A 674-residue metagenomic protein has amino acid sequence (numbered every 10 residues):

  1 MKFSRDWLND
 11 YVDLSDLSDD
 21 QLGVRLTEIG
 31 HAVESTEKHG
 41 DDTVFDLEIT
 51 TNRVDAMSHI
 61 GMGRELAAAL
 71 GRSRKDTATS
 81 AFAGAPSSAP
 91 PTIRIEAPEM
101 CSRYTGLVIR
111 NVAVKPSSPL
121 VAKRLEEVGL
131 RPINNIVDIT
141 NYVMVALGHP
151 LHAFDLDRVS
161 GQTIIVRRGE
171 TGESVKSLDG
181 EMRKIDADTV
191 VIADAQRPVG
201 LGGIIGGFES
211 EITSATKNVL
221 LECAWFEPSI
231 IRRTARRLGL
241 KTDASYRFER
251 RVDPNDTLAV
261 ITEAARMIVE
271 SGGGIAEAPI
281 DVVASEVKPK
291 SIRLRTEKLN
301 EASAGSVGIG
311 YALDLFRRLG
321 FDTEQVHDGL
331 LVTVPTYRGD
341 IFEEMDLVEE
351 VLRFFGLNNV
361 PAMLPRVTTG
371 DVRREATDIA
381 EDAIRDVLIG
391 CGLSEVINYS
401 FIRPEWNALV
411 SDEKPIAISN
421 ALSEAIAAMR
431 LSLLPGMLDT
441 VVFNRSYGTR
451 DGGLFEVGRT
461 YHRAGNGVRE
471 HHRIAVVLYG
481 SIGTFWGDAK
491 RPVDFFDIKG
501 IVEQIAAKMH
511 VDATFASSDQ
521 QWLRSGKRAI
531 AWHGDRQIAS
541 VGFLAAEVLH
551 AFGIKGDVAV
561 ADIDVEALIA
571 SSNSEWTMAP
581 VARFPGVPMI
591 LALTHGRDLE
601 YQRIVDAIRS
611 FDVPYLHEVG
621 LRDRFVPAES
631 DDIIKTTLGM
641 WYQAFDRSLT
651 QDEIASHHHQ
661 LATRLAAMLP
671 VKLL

Functional and structural regions predicted by a protein language model:
M1-S87, R103, V108, L220 (+6 more regions): Phosphate-backbone binding interfaces of nucleic-acid-interacting proteins
K2-F3, D10, D19-Q21, R318-E324 (+3 more regions): A carboxyl-terminal module marker
F3-D10, T43-T51, S102-R110, D243-R250 (+8 more regions): Short, hydrophobic beta-strand segments
E28, G61, E65, I292-R450 (+3 more regions): Extended, well-folded interaction surfaces typified by the phenylalanyl-tRNA synthetase beta subunit core
L70-I95, G272-L299, S306: Terminal amphipathic helices with adjacent charged low-complexity linkers/tails
A83-G84, V143, V287, T333 (+4 more regions): Beta-rich nucleic-acid/ligand-interaction surfaces
K123, N134, T140-E211: Conserved mixed alpha/beta core segments that line enzyme active sites in large multi-domain catalysts
S177, V190-S291, A425, H462-A464 (+1 more regions): Mobile "lid/hinge" segments at catalytic clefts and subdomain interfaces of large enzymes
